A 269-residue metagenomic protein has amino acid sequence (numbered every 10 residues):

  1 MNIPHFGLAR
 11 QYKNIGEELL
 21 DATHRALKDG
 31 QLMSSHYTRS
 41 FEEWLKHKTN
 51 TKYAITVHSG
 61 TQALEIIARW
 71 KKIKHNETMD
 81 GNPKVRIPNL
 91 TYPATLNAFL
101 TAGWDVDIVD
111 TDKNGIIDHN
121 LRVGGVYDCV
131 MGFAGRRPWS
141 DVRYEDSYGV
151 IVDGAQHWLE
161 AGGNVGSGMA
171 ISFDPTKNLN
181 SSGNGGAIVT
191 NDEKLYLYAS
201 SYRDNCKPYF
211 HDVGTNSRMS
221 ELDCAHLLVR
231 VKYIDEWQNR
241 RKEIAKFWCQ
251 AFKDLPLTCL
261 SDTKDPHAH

Functional and structural regions predicted by a protein language model:
M1-Q31: N-terminal "arm"/small-domain region of PLP-dependent enzymes with the aminotransferase-like
A9, D21, Y37-W44, K48-I55 (+3 more regions): PLP-dependent aminotransferase class I/II
Q31, S35-V85, A98-A102, I108: Phosphate-binding glycine-rich loop
L90-L96: Conserved coil-to-alpha-helix start sites within the AMP-binding
N97-F99, N178, L222: Hydrophobic/aromatic ligand-binding patch that stacks against planar heteroaromatic rings of cofactors or nucleotides
V109-T111, S261-D262: Conserved acidic donor-binding segment of nucleotide-sugar-dependent glycosyltransferases
D112-S181, A187-V189, E193-K194: Active-site phosphate-binding strand-loop segment of PLP-dependent enzymes
